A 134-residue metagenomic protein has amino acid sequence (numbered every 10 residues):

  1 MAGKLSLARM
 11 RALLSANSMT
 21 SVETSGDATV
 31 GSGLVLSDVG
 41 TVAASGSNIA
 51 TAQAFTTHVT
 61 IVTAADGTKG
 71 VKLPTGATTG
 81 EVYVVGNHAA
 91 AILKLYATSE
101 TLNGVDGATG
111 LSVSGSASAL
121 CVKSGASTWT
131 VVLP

Functional and structural regions predicted by a protein language model:
M1-A12, W129-P134: Viral virion structural and adsorption modules
K4, A12-L13, K94-T101: Right-handed beta-helix
L5, M10-T41: Low-complexity, small-hydrophobic/phenylalanine-enriched stretches that adopt extended beta/coil conformations used
D27-S99, S124-P134: Exposed extracellular interaction/assembly regions and N-terminal maturation sites
S99-V113: Terminal beta-strand-rich extracellular "head" domains that mediate receptor/glycan or other ligand binding
S114-S124: Extracellular disulfide-bonded cysteine-rich modules/repeats
